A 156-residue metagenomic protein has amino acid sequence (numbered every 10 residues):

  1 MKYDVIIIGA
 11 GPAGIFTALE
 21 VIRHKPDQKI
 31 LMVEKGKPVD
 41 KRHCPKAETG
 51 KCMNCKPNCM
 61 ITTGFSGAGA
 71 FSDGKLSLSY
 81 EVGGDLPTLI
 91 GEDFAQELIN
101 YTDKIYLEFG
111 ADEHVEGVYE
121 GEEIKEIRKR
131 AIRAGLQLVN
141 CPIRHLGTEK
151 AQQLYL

Functional and structural regions predicted by a protein language model:
M1-A13, L31-V33: Beta1/beta-strand and adjacent pyrophosphate-binding region of the FAD-binding site in flavoprotein oxidoreductases
F16: Short alpha-helical segment within the catalytic ATP-binding CA
E20-V21: Aromatic pocket-lining residues of Rossmann-like dinucleotide-binding sites
K25-I30: A generic structural motif
K35-Y155: Conserved N-terminal/central alpha/beta ligand/cofactor-binding core
